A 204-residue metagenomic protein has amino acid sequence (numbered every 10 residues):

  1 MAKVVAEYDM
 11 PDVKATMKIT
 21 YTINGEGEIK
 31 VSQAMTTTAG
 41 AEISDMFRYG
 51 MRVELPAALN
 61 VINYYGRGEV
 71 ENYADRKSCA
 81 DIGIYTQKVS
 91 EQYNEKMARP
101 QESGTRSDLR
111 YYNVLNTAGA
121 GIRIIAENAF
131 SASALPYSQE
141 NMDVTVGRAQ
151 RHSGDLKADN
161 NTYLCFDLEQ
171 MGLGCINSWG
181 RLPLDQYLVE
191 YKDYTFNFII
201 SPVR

Functional and structural regions predicted by a protein language model:
M1-R204: Beta-strand/loop-rich accessory regions of lumenal/periplasmic or secreted enzymes, predominantly carbohydrate-active
